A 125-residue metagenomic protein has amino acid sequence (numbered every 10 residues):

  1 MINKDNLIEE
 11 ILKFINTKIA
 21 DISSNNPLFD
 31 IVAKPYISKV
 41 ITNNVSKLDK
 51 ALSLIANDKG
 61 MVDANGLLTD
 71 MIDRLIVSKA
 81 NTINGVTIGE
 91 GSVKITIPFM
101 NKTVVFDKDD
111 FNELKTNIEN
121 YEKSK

Functional and structural regions predicted by a protein language model:
M1-K115, N120-K123: Amphipathic, rod-like alpha-helical scaffolds used for oligomerization/assembly
